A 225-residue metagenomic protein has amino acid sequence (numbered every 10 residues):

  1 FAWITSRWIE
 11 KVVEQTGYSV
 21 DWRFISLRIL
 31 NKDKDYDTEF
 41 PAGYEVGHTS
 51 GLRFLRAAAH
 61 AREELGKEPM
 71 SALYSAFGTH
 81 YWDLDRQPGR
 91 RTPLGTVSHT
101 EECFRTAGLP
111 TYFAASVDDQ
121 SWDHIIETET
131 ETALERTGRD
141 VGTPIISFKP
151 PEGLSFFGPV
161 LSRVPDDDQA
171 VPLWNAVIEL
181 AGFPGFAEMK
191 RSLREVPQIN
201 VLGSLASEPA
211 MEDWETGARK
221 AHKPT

Functional and structural regions predicted by a protein language model:
W3-T96, T100, A176-L180, E188 (+1 more regions): Structural alpha/beta surface segment adjacent to cysteine/selenocysteine redox centers across thiol/disulfide enzymes
W8-V13, Q87-T225: C-terminal cap of thioredoxin/glutaredoxin-like
